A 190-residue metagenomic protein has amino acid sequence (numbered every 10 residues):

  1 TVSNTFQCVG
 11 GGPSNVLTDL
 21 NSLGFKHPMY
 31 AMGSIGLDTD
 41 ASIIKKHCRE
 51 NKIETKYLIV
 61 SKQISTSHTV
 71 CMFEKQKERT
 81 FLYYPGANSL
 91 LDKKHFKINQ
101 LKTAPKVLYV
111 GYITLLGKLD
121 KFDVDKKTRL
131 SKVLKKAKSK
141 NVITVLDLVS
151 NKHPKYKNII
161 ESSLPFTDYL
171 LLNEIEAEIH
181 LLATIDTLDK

Functional and structural regions predicted by a protein language model:
T1-M32, T39-I53: Glycine-rich phosphate/adenosyl-contacting loop at the front of the ribokinase-like
T5, S34-G36, S42-V60, I64 (+1 more regions): Ribokinase/PfkB-type carbohydrate-kinase core domain
